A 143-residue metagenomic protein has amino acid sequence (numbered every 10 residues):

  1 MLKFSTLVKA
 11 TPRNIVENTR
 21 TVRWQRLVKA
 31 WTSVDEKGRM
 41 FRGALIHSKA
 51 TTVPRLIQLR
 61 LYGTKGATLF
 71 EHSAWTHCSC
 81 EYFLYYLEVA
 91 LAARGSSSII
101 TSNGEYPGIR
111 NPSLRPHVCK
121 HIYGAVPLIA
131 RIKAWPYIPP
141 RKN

Functional and structural regions predicted by a protein language model:
M1-N143: Long, low-complexity, compositionally biased intrinsically disordered regions
